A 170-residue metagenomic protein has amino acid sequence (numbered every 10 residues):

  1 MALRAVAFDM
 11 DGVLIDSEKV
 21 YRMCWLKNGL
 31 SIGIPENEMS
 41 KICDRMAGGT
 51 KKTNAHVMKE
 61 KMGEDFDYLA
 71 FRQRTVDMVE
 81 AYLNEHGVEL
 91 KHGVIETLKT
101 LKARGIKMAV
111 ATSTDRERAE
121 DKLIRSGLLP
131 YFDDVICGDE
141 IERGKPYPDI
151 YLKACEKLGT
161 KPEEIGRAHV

Functional and structural regions predicted by a protein language model:
M1, K102-G105, G127, E156: Generic low-complexity, intrinsically disordered sequence content enriched in small uncharged/hydrophobic residues
A2-R104, E117: N-terminal helical cap/lid subdomain that shapes the substrate entry/recognition surface in HAD-like hydrolases
V88-E89, D115-R167: Substrate-recognition "cap/lid" segment bordering the active-site pocket of phosphatases
G105-A109, E163-I165: Short active-site oxyanion
A111-S113: Structural motif
